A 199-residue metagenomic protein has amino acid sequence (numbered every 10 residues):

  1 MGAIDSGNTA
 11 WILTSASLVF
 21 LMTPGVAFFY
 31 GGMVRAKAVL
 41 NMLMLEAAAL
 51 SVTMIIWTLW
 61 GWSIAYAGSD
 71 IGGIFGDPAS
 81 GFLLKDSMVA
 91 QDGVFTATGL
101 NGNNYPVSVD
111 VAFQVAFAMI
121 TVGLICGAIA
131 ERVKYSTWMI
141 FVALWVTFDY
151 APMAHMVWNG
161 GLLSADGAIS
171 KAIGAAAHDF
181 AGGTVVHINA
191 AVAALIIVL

Functional and structural regions predicted by a protein language model:
M1-L199: Hydrophobic alpha-helical transmembrane bundles of multi-pass membrane proteins
